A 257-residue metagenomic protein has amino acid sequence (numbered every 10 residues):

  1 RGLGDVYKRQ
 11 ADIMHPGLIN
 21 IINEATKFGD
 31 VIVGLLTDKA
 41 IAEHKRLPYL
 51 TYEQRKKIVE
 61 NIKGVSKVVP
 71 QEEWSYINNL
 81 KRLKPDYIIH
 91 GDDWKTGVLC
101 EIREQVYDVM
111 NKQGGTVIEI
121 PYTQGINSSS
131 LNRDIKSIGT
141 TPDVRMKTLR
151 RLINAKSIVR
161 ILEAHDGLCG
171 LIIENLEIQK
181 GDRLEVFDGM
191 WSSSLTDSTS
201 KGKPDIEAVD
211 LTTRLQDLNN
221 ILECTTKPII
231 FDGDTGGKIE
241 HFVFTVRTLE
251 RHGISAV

Functional and structural regions predicted by a protein language model:
R1, Y52, E72-P142: Classical nucleotidyltransferase
G2-Y7: Short, small-residue-biased leader/transition segments that mark boundaries at the very start of proteins
H15-G29: Histidine-anchored nucleotide/phosphate-binding helix
F28, R55-W74: Short acidic amphipathic segments
V33, R160-D166, D188-S192, I229-G233 (+1 more regions): Hydrophobic faces of well-ordered beta-strands that scaffold small-molecule active sites in alpha/beta enzyme cores
L131, G139-E163, G167-K180: N-terminal amphipathic alpha-helix/helix-capping segment at the start of soluble metabolic enzymes
G170-N175, G237-T248: Catalytic cores of alpha/beta
P204-F231: Alpha-helix-loop-beta-strand connector modules within alpha/beta enzyme cores
